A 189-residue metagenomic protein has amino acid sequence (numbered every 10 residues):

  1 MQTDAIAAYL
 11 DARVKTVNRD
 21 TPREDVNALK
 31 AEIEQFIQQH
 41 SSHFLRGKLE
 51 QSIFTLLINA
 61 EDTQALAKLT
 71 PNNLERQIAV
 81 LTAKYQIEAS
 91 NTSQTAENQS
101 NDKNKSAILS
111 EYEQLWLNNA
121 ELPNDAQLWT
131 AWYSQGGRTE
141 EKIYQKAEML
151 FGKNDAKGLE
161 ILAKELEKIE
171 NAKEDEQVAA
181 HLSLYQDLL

Functional and structural regions predicted by a protein language model:
M1-L189: Alpha-helical solenoid repeat scaffolds
